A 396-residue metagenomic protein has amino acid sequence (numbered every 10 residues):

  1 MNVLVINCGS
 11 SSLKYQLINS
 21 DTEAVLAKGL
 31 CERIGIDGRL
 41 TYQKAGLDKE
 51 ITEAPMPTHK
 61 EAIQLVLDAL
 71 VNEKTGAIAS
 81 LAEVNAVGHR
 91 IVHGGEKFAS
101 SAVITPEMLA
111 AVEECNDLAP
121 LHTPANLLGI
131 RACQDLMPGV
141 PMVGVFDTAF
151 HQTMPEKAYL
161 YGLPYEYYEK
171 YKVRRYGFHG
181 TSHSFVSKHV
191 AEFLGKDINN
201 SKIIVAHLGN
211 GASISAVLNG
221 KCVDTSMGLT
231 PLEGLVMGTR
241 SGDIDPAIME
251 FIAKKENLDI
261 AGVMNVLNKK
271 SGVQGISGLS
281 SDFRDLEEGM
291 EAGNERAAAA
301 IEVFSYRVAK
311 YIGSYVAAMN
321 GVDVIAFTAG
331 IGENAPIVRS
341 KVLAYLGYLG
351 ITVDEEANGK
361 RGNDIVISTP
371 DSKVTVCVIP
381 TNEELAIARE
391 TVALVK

Functional and structural regions predicted by a protein language model:
M1-L4: Extreme N-terminal starter segment of soluble prokaryotic enzymes
G9, H89-V92, L208, V322 (+1 more regions): Glycine-rich beta-strand-to-loop/alpha-helix junction loops that act as flexible
S12-M56, G228: Short glycine-rich, Thr/Ser-proximal phosphate-binding strand/loop in the N-terminal lobe of ATP-dependent enzymes
L70-H122, V143, A149-A158: Short beta-strand-loop/turn "lid" adjacent to the catalytic site in phosphate-handling enzymes
F150-K254: Glycine-rich phosphate-binding loop of actin/hexokinase-like ATP-binding domains
L218, D224-D259, N265, A329-K360: Catalytic phosphate/nucleotide-handling subdomain of diverse soluble enzymes
N265, G272-I276, F283-A318: Adenine-nucleotide phosphate-binding core of ATP-dependent small-molecule kinases
A298, E302-D323, G332-K396: Internal helix-turn-beta structural module
